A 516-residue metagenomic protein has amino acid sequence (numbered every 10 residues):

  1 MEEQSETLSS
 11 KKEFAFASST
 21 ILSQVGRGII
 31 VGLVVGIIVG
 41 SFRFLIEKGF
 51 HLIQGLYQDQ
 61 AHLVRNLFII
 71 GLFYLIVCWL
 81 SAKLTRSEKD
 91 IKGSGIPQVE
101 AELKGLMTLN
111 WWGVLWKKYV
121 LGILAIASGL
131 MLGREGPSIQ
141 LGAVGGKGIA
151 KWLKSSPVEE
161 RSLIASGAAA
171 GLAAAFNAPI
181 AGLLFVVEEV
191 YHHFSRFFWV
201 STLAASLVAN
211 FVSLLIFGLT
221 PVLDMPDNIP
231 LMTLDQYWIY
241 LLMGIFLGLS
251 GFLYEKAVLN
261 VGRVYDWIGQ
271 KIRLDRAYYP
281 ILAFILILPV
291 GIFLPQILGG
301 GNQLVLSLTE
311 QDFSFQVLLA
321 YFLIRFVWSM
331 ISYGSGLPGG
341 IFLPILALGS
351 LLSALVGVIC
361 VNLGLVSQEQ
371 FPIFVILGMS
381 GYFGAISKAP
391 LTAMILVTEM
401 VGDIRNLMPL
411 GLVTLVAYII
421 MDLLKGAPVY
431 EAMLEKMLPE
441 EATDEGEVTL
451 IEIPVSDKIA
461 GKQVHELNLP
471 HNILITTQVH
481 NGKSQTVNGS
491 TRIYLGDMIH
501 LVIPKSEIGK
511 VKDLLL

Functional and structural regions predicted by a protein language model:
M1-E441, G446-E447, G496, I503-P504: Alpha-helical transmembrane segments and immediately membrane-proximal extracytoplasmic
E447-P454: Short glycine-/aliphatic-rich beta-strand segments at the starts of folded cytosolic domains
V455, I459-V511, L515: Cytosolic Rossmann-like ligand/nucleotide-binding regulatory domains
